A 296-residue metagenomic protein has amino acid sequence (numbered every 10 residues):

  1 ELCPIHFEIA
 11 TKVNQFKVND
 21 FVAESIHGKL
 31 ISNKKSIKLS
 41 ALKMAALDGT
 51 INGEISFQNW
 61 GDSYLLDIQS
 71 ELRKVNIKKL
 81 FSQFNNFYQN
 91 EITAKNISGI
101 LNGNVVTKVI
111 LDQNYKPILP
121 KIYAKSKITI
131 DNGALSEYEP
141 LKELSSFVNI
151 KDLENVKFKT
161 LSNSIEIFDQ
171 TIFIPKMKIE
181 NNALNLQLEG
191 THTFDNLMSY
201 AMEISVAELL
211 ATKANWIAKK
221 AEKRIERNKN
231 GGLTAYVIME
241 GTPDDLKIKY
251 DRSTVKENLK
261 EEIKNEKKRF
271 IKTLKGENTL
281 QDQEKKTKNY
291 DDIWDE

Functional and structural regions predicted by a protein language model:
E1-S40, A45-F158, L184, E189-E296: Membrane-proximal interfacial segments on either side of biological membranes
F16, M44, I165-E166, I179: Short aromatic-centered micro-motifs
L39, I174-P175: Short catalytic-loop micro-motif centered on adjacent basic/acidic residues
V105, I172-I174: Extracellular beta-strand/loop-rich repeat segments of large surface/secreted proteins
L153-Q170: Generic long, charged, amphipathic alpha-helical segments
K176-M177, V206: Periplasmic/lumenal scaffold domains of single-pass inner-membrane subunits that build Gram-negative envelope
